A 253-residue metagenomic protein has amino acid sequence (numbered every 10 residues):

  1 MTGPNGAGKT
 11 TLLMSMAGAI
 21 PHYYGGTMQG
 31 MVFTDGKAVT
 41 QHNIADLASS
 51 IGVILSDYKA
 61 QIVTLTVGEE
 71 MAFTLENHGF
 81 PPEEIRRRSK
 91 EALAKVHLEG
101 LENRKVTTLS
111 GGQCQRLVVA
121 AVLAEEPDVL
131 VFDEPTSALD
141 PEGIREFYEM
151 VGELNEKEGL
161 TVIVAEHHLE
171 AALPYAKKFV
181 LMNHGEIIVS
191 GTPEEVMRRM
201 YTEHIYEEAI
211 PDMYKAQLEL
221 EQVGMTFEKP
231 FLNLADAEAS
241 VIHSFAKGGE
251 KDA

Functional and structural regions predicted by a protein language model:
E83-L101: Conserved ABC ATPase "signature" region
K105-L109, Q113: Conserved ABC ATPase signature
E126: Conserved catalytic motifs of ABC-family nucleotide-binding domains
L130-D133: Catalytic Walker B motif of ABC-type/P-loop ATPase nucleotide-binding domains
E166-H167: H-loop/switch region of ABC-family ATPase nucleotide-binding domains
T202-A253: ABC ATPase nucleotide-binding domains
